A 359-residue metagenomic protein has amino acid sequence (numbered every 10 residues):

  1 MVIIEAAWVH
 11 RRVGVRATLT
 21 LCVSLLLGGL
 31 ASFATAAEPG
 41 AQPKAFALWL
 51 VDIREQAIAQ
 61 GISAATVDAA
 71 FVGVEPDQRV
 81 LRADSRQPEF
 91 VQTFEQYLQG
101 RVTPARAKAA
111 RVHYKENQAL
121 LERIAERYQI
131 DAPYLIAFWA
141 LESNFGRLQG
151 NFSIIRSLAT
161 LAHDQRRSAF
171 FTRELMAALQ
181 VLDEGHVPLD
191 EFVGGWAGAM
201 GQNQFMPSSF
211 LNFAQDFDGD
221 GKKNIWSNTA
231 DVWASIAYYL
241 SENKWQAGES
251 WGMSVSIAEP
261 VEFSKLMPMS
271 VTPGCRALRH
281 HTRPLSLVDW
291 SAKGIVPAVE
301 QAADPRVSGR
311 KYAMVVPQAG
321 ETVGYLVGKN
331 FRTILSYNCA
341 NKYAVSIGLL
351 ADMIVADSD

Functional and structural regions predicted by a protein language model:
M1-V15: N-terminal secretory signal peptides that target proteins for export/translocation
A17-L30: Bacterial N-terminal signal peptides
A37-A125: An acidic, Gly/Ser/Thr/Pro-rich helix-cap/linker signature
A57, T66-P76, Q129-G146, A178-V181 (+1 more regions): Short, functionally critical alpha-helical segments immediately adjacent to catalytic or ligand/cofactor-binding
P76-A83, S143-S153, D164-S168, E184-D190 (+3 more regions): Secretory-pathway/luminal and periplasmic proteins that interact with or process carbohydrate-rich
Q99-V112, Q165, A169, H186 (+2 more regions): Substrate-binding clefts and substrate-entry loops adjacent to catalytic sites of polymer-processing enzymes acting on
L189, W196-D304: Flexible, glycine-rich surface segments
V261, M267-D359: C-terminal soluble interaction/assembly domains
